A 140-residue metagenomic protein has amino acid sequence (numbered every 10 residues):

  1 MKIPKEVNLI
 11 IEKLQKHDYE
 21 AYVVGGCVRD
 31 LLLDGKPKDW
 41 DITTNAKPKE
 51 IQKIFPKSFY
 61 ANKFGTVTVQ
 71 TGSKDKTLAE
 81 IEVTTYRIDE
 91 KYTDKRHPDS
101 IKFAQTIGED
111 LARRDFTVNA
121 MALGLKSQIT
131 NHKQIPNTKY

Functional and structural regions predicted by a protein language model:
M1-Y140: Catalytic cores of the polymerase beta-like nucleotidyltransferase superfamily and closely associated nucleotide
